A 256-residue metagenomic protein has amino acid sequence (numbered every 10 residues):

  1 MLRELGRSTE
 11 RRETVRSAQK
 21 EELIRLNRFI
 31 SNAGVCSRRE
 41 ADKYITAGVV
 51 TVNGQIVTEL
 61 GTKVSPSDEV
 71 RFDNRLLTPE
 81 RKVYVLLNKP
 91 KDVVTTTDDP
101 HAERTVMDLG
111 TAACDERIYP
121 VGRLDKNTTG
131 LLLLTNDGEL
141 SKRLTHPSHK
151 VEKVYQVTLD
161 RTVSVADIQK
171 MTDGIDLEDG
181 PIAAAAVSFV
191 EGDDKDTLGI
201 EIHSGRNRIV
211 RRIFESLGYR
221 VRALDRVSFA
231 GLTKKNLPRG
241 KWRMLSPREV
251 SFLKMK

Functional and structural regions predicted by a protein language model:
L2-R3, R7-K256: Basic, flexible Lys/Arg- and Gly-enriched helix-loop patches that mediate nucleic-acid binding at interfaces with rRNA
